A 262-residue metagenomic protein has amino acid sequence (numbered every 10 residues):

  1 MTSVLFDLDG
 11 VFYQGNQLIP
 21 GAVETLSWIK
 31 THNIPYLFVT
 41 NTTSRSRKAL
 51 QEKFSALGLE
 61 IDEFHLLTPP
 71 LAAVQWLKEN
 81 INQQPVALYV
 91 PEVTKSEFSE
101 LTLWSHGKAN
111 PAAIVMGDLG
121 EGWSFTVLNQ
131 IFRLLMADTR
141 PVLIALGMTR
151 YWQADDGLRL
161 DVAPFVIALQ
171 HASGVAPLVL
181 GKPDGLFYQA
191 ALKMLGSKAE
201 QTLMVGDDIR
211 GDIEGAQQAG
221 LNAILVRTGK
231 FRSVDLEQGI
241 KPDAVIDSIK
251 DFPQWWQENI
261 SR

Functional and structural regions predicted by a protein language model:
T2-T31, T43-L67, V74-R262: Asp-based, Mg2+/Mn2+-dependent phosphohydrolase catalytic module
